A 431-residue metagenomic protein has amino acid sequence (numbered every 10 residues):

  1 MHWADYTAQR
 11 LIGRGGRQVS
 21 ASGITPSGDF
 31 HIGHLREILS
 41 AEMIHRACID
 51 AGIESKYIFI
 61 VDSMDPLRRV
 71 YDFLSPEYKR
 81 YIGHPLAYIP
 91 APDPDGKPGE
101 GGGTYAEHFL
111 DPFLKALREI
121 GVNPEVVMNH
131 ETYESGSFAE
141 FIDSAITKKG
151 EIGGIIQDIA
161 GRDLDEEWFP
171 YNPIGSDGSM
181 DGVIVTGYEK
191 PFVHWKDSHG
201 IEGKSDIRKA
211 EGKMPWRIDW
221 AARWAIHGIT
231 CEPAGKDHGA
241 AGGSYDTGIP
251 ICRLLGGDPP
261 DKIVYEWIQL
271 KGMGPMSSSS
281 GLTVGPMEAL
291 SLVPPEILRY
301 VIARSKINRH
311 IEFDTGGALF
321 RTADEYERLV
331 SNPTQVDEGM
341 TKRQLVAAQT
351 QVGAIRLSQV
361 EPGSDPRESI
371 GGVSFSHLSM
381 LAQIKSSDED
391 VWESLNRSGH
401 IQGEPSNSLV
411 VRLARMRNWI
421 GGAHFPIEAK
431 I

Functional and structural regions predicted by a protein language model:
M1-G153, G248-I249, L255: N-terminal Rossmann-like or analogous alpha/beta NTP/dinucleotide-binding catalytic cores that position adenine
M1-R17, F30, K56-I58, G153 (+3 more regions): Basic, alpha-helical terminal appendages of large translation-related enzymes
F30-E37, D237-S244, S291: Aromatic-acidic/polar surface patches that form glycan- and anion
H31, S179-D181, P294: Conserved adenylation A10 loop of the ANL superfamily
I32, L67-V70, Q157, V185-G187 (+2 more regions): Short, solvent-exposed loop/turn and secondary-structure capping segments
Y71-D93, S198-H199, D206, E327-T341 (+1 more regions): Charged, glycine/proline-rich intrinsically disordered loops and linkers
R118, V122-M287: Active-site cores that bind ATP or allylic diphosphates and position pyrophosphate for catalysis
A240, Y245, E266-K430: Catalytic adenosine-cofactor/nucleotide-binding cores of aminoacyl-tRNA synthetases and other
